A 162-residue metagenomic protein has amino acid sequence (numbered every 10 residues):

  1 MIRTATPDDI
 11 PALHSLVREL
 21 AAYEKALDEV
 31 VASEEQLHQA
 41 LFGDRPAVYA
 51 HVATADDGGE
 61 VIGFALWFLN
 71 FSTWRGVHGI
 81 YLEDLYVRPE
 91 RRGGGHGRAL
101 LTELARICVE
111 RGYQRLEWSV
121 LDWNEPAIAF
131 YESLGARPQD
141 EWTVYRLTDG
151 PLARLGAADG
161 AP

Functional and structural regions predicted by a protein language model:
M1-L13: A short beta-loop-alpha structural element at the N-terminal edge of CoA-dependent acyl/N-acetyltransferase catalytic
H14-A40: Conserved GNAT-fold acetyl-CoA-binding loop/helix
Q39-V52, Y81: A short helix-loop-beta-strand connector motif used in the catalytic cores of GNAT acetyltransferases and, in some
V52, E60-L69, Y81, Y86: Conserved beta-strand in the GNAT
E60, F71-L82, R92, Q114 (+1 more regions): A conserved beta-turn-beta hairpin within the catalytic core of GNAT-like acetyltransferases that forms part
R88-E90, G94, D122-W123: Active-site acidic-Proline motif in GNAT/NAT acetyltransferases
R91, G95-E103: Conserved acetyl-CoA pyrophosphate-binding loop and the N-cap/start of the following alpha-helix in GNAT-like
Q114-R115, V120-P162: C-terminal "cap" of GNAT-fold acetyltransferases
